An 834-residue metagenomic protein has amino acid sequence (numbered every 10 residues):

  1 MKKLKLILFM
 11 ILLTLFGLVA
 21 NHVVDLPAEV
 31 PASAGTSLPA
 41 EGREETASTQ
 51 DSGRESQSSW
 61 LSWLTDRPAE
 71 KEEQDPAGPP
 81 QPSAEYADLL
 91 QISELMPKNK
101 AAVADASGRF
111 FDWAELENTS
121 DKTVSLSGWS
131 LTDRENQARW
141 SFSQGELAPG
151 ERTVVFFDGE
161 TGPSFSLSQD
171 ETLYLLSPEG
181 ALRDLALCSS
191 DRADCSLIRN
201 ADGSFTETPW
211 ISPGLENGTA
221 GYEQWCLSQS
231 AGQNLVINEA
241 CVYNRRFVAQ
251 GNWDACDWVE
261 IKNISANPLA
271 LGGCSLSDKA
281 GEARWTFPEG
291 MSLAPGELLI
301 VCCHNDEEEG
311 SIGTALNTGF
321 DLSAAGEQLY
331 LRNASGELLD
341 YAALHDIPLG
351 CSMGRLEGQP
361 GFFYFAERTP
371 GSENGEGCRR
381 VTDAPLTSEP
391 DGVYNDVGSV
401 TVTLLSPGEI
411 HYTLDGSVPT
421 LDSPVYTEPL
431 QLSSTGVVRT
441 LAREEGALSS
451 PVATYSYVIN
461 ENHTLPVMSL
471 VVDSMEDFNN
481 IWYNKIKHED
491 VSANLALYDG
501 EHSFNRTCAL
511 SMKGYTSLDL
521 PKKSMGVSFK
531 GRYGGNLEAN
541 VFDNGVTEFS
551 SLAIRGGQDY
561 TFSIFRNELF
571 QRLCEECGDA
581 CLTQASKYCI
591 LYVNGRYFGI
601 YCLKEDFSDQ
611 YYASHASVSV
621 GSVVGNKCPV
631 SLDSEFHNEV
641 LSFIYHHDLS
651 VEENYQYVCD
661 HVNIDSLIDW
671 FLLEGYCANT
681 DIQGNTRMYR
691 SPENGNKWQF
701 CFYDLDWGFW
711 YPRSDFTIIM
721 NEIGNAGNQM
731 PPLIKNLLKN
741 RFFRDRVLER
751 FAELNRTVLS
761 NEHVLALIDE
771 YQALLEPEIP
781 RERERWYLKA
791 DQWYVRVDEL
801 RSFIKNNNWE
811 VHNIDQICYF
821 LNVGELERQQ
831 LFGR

Functional and structural regions predicted by a protein language model:
K3-A47, D51-F363: Activation on beta-sandwich/Ig-like modules and their edge loops
K5-I7, I11-L12, P27-A28, P39-A40 (+14 more regions): Short, compositionally stereotyped local motifs that mark structural "simplifiers"
A34, P370-G377, M475-F478, K485 (+9 more regions): Middle-to-C-terminal accessory/interaction subdomains
S83-Y86, S107-G108, E146-P149, F165-Q169 (+13 more regions): Extracellular/periplasmic catalytic domains that process cell-envelope and extracellular macromolecules
S93-E94, V154-V155, N238-E239, L299-V301 (+10 more regions): Structural recognition of the beta-strand scaffold that forms the well-ordered cores of secreted hydrolase catalytic
G272, S311-A315, Y341-A342, D415 (+10 more regions): Short, solvent-exposed loop/turn and secondary-structure capping segments
S492-G500, F565-A580: Zn2+-dependent metallopeptidase catalytic core
S524-T561, E576-L582, I590-T680: Internal "kinase-insert"/substrate-recognition segments embedded within catalytic cores of ATP-dependent enzymes
